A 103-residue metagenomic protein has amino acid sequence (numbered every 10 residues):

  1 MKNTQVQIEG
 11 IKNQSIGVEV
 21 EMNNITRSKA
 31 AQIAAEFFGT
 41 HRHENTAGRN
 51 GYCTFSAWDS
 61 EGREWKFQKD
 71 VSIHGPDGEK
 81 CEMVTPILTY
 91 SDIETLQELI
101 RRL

Functional and structural regions predicted by a protein language model:
M1, Q32-A35, S60-R63, E94-R101: Polar/charged alpha-helical tracts
M1-K12, L88-D92, L96: Compositionally biased, low-hydrophobicity segments enriched in charged and small polar residues
N3-N13, F67-P76: Short, flexible, solvent-exposed loop/turn segments with mixed acidic/basic and small polar residues
K12-G51: N-terminal ordered "arm"
E21-T26, V71-L103: Signature for HUH/AEP ssDNA processing cores
E44-E79: Short, intrinsically disordered low-complexity segments
